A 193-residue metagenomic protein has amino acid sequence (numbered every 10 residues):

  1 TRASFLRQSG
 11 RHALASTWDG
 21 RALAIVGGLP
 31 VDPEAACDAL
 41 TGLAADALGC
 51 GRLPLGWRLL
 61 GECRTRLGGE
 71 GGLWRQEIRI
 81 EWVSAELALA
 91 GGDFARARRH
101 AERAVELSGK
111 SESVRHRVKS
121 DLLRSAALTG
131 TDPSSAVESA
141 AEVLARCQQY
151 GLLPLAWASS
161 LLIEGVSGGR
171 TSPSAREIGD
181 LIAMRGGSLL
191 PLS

Functional and structural regions predicted by a protein language model:
T1-H12, A35-R52, Q76-G91, K119-G130 (+1 more regions): Tandem amphipathic alpha-helical repeat scaffolds
R7, T17-G27, V31-T41: Hydrophobic/aromatic-rich structural module bridging two neighboring secondary-structure elements via a short loop
Q8, G27, G49-G51, L107-K110 (+3 more regions): Cytoplasmic membrane-interface segments at the C-terminal ends of transmembrane helices
T17, E34, D38-A39, G56-C63 (+5 more regions): Amphipathic helix-loop-helix modules that constitute alpha-helical solenoid scaffolds
G20-V31, G61-G72, A101-E112, A141-G151 (+1 more regions): Amphipathic alpha-helical segments of tetratricopeptide repeats
F94-S125: A mid-sequence, solvent-exposed acidic-amphipathic segment
S134, E138-S193: C-terminal non-catalytic interaction modules
